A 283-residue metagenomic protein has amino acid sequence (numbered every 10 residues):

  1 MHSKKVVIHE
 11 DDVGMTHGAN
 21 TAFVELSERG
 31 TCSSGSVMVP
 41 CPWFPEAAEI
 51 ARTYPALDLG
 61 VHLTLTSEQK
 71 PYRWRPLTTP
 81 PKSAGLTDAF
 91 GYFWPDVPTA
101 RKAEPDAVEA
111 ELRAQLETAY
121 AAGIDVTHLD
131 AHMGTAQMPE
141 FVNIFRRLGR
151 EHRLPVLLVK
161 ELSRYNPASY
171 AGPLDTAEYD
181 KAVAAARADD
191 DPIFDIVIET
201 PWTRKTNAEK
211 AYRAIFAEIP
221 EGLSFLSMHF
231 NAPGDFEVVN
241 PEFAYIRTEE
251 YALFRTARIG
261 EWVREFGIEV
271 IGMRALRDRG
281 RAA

Functional and structural regions predicted by a protein language model:
M1-V7, H17-S34, M38-D58, T64-P95 (+3 more regions): Terminal accessory/targeting
E10-V13: DG-centered beta-turn motif at the end of beta-strands
M133: Active-site histidine-anchored catalytic micro-motif
A136: Alpha-helical and His/Cys-centered functional microenvironments
